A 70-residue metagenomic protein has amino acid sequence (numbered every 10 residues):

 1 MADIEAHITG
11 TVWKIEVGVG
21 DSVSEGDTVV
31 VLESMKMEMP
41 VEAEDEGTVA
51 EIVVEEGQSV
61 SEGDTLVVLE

Functional and structural regions predicted by a protein language model:
M1-I4, T65-E70: Short hydrophobic/aromatic patches at helix-to-coil boundaries
M1-T11, T28-E44: Short beta-strand-turn/beta-hairpin segments enriched in glycine/proline and small hydrophobics that form edge-strand
I8, K14-G18, S22, E51-V54: Short histidine-centered loop motifs in beta-beta connectors
I15, K36-P40, I52, V68-L69: Long, amphipathic coiled-coil "stalk"/hairpin helices in large membrane-associated assemblies
G18-V29, E56-T65: Short, well-structured beta-strand-loop connectors
